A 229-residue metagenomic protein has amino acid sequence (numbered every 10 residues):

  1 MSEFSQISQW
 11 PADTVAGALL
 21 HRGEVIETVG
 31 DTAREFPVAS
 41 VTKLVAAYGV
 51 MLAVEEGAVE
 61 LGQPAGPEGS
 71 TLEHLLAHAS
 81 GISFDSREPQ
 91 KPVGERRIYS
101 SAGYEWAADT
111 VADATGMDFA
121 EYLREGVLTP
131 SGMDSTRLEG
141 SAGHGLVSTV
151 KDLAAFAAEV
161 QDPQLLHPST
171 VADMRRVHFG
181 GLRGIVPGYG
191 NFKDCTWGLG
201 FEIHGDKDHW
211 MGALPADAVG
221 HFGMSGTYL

Functional and structural regions predicted by a protein language model:
S2-A33, V38, E73, A77 (+2 more regions): A short, well-structured edge-of-sheet supersecondary motif
F4, G17, P37-G62, A107-V111 (+1 more regions): Active-site SXXK
E27-T28, D85-K91, S135, H209: The feature captures the short pre-catalytic strand/loop hairpin that immediately precedes and shapes the active-site
G30-T32, P89-V93, Y104, R137-A142: Flexible glycine/proline-enriched surface loops and loop-helix/loop-strand junctions
P37-V41, A53-E88, A114-G143, P163-L165 (+1 more regions): Active-site helix/loop module of the DD-peptidase/beta-lactamase fold, centered on the serine-lysine SxxK catalytic
S40-V41, Y99-A102: Catalytic nucleophile serine of serine hydrolases, specifically the conserved "nucleophile elbow" pentapeptide
L44-Y48, G103-T110, H144-L166, T170 (+1 more regions): Active-site-proximal alpha-helical segments within enzyme catalytic domains
H144, V150-K151, R176-L229: Active-site Gly/Thr loop motif
